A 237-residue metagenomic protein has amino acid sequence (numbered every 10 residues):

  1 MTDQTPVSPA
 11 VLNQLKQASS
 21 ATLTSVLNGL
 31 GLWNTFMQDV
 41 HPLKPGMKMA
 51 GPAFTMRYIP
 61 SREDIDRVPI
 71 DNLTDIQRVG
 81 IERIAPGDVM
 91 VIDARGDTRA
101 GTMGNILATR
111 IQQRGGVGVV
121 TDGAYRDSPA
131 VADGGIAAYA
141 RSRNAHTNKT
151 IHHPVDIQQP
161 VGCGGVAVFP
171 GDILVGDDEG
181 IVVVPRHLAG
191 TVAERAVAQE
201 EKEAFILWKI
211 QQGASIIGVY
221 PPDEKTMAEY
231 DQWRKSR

Functional and structural regions predicted by a protein language model:
T2-P170, V183-R237: Feature captures the catalytic cores and cofactor-binding loops of soluble hydro-lyases/lyases that act on carboxylate
L174: C-terminal binding/interaction regions
D177-D178: Short acidic-glycine loop/turn motifs at beta-strand connectors
